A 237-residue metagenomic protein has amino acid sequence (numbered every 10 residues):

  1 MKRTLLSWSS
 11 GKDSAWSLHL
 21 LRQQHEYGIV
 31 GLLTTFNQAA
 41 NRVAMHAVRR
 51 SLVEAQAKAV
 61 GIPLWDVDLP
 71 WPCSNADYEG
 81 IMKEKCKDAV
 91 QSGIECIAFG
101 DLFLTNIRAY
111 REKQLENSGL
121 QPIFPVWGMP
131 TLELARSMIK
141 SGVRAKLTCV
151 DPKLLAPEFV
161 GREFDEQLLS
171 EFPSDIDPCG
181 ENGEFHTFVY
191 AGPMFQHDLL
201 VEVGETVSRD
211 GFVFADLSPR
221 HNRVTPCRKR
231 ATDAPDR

Functional and structural regions predicted by a protein language model:
M1-R237: Nucleotide-activated chemistry modules centered on ATP-dependent adenylation/adenylyltransferase
